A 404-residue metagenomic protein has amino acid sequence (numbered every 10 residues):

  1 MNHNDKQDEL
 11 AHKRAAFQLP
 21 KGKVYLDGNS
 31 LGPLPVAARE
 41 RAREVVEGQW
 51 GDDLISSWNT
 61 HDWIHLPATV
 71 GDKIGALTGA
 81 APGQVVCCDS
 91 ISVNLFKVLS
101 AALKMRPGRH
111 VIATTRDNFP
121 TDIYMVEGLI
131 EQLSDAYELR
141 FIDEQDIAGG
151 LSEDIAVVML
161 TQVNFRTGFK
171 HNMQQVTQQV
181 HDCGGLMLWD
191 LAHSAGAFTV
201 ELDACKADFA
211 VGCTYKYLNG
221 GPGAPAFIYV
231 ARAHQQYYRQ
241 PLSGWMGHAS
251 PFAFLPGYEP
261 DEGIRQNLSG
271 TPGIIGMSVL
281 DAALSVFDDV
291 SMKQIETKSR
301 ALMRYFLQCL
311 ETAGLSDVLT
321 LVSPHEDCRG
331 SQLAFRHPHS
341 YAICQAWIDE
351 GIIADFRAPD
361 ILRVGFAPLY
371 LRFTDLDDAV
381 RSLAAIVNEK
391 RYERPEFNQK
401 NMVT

Functional and structural regions predicted by a protein language model:
M1-T404: Pyridoxal 5′-phosphate
